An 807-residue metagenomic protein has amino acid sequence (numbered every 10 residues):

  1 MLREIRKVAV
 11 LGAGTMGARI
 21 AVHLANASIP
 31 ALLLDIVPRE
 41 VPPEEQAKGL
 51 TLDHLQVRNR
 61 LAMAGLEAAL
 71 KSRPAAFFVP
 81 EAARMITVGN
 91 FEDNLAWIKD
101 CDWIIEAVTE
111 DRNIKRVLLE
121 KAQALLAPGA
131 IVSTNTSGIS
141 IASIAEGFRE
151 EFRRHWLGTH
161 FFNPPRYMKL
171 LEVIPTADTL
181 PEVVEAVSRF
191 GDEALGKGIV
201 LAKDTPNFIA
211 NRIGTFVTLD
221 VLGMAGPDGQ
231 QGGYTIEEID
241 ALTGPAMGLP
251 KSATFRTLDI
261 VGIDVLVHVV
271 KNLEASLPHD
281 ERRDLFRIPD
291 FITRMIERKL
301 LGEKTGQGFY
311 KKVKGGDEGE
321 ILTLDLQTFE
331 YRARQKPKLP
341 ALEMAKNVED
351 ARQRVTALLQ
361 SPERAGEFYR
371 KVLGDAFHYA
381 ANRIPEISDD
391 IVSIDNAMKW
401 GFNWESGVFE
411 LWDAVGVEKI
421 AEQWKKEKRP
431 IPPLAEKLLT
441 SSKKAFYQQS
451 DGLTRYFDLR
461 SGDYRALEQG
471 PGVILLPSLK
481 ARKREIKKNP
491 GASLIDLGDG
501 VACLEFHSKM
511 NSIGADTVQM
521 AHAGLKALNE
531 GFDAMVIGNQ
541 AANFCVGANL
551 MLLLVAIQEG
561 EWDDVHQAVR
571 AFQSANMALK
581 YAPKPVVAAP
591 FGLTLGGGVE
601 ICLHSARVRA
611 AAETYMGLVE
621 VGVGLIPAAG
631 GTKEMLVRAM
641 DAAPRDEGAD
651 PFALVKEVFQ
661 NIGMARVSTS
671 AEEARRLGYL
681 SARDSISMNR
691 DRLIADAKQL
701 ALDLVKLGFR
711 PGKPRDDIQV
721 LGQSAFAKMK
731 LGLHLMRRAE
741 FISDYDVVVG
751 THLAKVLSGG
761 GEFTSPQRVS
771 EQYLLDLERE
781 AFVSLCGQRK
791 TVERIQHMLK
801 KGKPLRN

Functional and structural regions predicted by a protein language model:
M1-M535, N539-A542, M551-A571, A575-K584 (+5 more regions): N-terminal glycine-rich phosphate-binding loop for ADP-containing cofactors
V546-A548: Extended, composition-driven regions rather than compact fold-specific motifs
E600: Short alpha-helical segment that forms part of, or immediately flanks, the ligand-binding pocket in carbohydrate-active
